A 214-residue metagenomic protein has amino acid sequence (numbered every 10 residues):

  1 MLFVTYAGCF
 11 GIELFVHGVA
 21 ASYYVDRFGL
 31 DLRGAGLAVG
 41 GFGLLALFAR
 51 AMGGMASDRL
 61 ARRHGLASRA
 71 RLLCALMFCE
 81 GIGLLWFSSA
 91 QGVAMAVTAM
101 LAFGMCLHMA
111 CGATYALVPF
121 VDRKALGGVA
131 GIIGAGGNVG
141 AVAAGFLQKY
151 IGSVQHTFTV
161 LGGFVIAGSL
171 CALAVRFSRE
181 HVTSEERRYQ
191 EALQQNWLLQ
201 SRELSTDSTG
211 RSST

Functional and structural regions predicted by a protein language model:
M1-G54, C111: Extracytoplasmic gate region of multi-pass secondary transporters
R59-M77: Cytoplasmic membrane-interface "Motif A"-like loop-to-helix N-cap segments of 12-TM Major Facilitator Superfamily
A75-Q91: C-terminal ends and interior cores of transmembrane alpha-helices in multi-pass membrane transporters/permeases
A94-C111: Hydrophobic core of transmembrane alpha-helices in multi-pass small-molecule transporters, especially MFS/SLC-type
M109-D122: Intracellular juxtamembrane helix-capping segments at the cytosolic ends of symmetry-related transmembrane helices
D122-G152: A late C-terminal transmembrane helix in Major Facilitator Superfamily
H156-V175: Symmetry-related core transmembrane helices of the 12-TM Major Facilitator Superfamily/SLC fold
F177-T214: Intrinsic disorder in cytosolic terminal tails and internal cytosolic loops of multi-pass membrane transporters
